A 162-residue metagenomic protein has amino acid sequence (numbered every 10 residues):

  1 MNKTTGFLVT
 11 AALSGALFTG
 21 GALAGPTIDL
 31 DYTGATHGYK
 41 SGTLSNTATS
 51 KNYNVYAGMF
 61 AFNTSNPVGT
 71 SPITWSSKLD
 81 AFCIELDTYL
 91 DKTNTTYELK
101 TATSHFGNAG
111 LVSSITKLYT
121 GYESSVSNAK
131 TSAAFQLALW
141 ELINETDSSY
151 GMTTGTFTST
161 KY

Functional and structural regions predicted by a protein language model:
M1-P26: Short, threonine-centered small-residue motifs that mark membrane-proximal processing/anchoring sites and TM-junction
G25-Y162: Short, surface-exposed polybasic-aromatic patches that bind anionic ligands, especially phosphate groups
